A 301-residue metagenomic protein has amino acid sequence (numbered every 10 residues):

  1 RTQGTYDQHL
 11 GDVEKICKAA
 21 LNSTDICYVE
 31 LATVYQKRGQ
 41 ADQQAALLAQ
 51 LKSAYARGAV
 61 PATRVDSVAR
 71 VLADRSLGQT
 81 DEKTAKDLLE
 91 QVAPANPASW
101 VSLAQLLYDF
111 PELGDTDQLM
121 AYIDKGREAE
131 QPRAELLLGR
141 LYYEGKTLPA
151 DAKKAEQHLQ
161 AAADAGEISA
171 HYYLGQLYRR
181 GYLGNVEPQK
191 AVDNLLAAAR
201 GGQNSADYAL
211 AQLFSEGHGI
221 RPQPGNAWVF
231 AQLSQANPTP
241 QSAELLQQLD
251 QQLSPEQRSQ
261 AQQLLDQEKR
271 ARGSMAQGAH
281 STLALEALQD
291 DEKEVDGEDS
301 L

Functional and structural regions predicted by a protein language model:
R1, N22-T24, Y55-A62, R75 (+11 more regions): Short helix-capping/linker turns of helical repeat alpha-solenoids
R1-C27, T63, E292-L301: N-terminal leader/linker segments that initiate helical-solenoid repeat arrays
T2, T33-Y35, A69-D74, W100-F110 (+4 more regions): Hydrophobic face of amphipathic alpha-helices that form TPR/SEL1-like repeat modules and related alpha-solenoid
T5-K15, G39-A49, S76-D87, P111-Y122 (+3 more regions): Structural signature of tandem alpha-helical TPR/SEL1-like repeats, specifically the intra-repeat loop/turn
Y6, Q40-Q44, D74-D81, L183 (+2 more regions): Alpha-helical linker/edge segments of TPR/alpha-solenoid repeat scaffolds and analogous pre-/post-domain helices
I16-A20, L51-A54, L89-V92, K125-G126 (+3 more regions): Canonical positions in the second alpha-helix
L138-Y142, L148, A155, L159 (+9 more regions): Fold-core signature of tandem repeat domains
P240-L301: Terminal, low-structured helical/coil segments at or just beyond the last alpha-helical repeat
